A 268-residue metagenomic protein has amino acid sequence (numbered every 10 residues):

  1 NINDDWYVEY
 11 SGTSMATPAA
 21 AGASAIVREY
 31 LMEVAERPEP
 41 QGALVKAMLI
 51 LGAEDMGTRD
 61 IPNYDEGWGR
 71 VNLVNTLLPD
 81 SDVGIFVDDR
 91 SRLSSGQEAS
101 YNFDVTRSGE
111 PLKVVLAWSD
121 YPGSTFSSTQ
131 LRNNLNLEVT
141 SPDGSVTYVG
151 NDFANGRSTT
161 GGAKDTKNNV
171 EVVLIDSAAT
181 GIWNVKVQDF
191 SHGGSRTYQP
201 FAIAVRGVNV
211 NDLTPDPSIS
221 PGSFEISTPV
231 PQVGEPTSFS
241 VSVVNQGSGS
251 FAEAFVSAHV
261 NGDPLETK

Functional and structural regions predicted by a protein language model:
N1-D60: Hydrolase catalytic cores
W6-T13, P62, E138-I203: Noncatalytic accessory or regulatory domains flanking protease catalytic cores in secreted, cell-surface, and selected
P62-N133, S141, T197-S220, I226: Secreted peptidase-domain scaffold signal
I85, D143-N151, D263-K268: Surface-exposed loop/edge segments in extracytoplasmic proteins
S108, N133, A179-Q188, E235: A glycine-anchored, Pro-Gly-centered beta-turn/N-cap motif
L116, V139-S141, A258-G262: Conserved aromatic beta-strand anchor motif in extracellular beta-sandwich/beta-rich domains
D120, S191, N245-G249: Short, acidic/polar linear motifs in exposed loop/turn regions
V210-K268: Extracellular/luminal regions of secreted and cell-surface proteins that mediate adhesion/ECM remodeling
